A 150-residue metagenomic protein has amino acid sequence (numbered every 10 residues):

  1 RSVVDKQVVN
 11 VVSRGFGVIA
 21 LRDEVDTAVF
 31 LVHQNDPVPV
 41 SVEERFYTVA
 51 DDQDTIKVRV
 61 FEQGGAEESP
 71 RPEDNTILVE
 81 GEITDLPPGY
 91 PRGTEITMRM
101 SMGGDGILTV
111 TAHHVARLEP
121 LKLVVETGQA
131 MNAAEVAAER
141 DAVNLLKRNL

Functional and structural regions predicted by a protein language model:
R1-L150: Acidic low-complexity intrinsically disordered segments
